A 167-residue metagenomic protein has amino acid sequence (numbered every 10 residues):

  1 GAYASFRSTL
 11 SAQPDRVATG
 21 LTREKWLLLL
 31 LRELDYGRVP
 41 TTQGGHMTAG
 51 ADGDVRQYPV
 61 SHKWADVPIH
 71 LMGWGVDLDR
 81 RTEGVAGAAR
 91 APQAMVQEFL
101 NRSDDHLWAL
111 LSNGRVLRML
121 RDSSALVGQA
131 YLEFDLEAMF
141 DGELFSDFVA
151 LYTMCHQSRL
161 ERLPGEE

Functional and structural regions predicted by a protein language model:
G1-E33: Charged, often low-complexity linker/regulatory segments
G1-P14, D66-V67, L71-E167: Short, basic/polar, glycine-containing "phosphate-handling" surface segments that engage DNA
D15-T19, Q57, E167: Proteins with a high burden of low-complexity, intrinsically disordered sequence enriched in S/T/G/P/A and R, requiring
K25, Q43-H46: N-terminal accessory segment at the very beginning of proteins
W26-L27, L31, Y36, G50-E83 (+1 more regions): Conserved catalytic cores of phosphodiester-cleaving nucleases, focusing on short active-site segments
V39-P40: Short Lys/Arg-enriched alpha/beta "domain-start" segment
Q43, G53-V55, D147-F148: His/Asp/Glu-rich acidic catalytic environments and adjacent acidic regulatory segments
H46-A51, E137: Solvent-exposed, non-transmembrane amphipathic alpha-helical segments
